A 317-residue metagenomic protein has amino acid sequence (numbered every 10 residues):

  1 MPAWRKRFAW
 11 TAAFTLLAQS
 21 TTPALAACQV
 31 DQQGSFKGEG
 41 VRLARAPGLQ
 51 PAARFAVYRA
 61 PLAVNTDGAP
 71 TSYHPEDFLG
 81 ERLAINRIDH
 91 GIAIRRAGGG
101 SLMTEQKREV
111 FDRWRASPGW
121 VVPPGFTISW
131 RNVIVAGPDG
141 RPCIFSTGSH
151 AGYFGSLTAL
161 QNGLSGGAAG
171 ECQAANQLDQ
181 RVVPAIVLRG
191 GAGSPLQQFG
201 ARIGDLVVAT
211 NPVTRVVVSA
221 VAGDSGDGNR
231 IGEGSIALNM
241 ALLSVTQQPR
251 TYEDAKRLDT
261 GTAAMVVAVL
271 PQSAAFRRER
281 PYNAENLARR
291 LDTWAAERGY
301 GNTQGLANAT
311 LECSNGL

Functional and structural regions predicted by a protein language model:
P2-W10: Bacterial N-terminal signal peptides that target proteins for export
T11-Q19: Bacterial N-terminal signal peptides
Q19-A27: Bacterial Sec-dependent signal peptides at the C-terminal "C-region" and cleavage site
A26-V216, L242-T246, D254, T260-A263 (+1 more regions): Cell wall/extracellular polymer interaction/catalysis modules
V218-G226: Short beta-strand-centered aromatic/proline hotspots
G226-L238: Short, solvent-exposed secondary-structure boundary/capping segments
P249: Acidic/histidine-rich helix-loop elements that form or flank divalent-metal/phosphate-binding sites at the catalytic
S314-G316: Extracellular low-complexity, Gly/Ser/Thr-rich intrinsically disordered linkers and protease-sensitive activation/hinge
